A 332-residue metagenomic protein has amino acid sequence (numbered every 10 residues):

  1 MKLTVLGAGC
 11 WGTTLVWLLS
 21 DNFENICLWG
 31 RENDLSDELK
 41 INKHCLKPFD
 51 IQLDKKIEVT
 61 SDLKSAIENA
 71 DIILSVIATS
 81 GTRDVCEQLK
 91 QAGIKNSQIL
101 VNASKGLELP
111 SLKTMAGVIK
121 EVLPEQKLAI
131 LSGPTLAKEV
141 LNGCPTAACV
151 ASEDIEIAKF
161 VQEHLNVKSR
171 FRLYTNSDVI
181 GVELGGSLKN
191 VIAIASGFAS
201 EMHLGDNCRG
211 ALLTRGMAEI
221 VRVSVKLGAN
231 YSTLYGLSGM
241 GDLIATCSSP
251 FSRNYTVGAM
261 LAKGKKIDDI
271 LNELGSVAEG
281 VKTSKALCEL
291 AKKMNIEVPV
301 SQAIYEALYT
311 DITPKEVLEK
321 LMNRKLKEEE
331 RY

Functional and structural regions predicted by a protein language model:
M1-Q52, K56-S61, S65: NAD(P)+-binding Rossmann beta1-loop-alpha1 motif at the extreme N-terminus of oxidoreductases
G9, T13, W29, N33 (+21 more regions): Electropositive phosphate-/nucleotide-binding environments in soluble metabolic enzymes
W17, D21, E87, Q91 (+4 more regions): Short, well-ordered alpha-helices that flank and scaffold nucleotide-derived cofactor binding pockets
L53, T60-E68, I72-P145, V161-E163: Rossmann-like NAD(P)(H) cofactor-binding subdomain of soluble oxidoreductases
G81, A92, V118, V122-Q126 (+2 more regions): Internal alpha-helical scaffold of NAD(P)-dependent oxidoreductase catalytic cores
S196-S200, V225-Y235, G239, L243-Y332: NAD(P)-dependent Rossmann-like dehydrogenase/reductase catalytic/cofactor-binding core
